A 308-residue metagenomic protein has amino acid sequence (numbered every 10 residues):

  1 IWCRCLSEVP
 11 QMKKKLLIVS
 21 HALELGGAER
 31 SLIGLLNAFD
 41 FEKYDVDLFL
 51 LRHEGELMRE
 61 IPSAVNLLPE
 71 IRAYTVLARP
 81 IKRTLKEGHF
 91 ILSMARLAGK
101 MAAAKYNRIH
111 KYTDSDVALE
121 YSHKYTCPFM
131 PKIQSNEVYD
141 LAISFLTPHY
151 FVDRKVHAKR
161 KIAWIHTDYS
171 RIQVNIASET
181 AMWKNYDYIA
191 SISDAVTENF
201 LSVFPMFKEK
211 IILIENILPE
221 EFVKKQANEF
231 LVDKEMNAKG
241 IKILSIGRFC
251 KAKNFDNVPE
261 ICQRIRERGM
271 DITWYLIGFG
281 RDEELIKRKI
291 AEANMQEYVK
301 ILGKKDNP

Functional and structural regions predicted by a protein language model:
V9-K15, K225-K242, R266-E267: Nucleotide-sugar donor-binding and catalytic loop/hinge architecture of NDP-sugar-dependent glycosyltransferases
I18-L25, K43-D116: N-terminal strand-loop element at the rim of the active site of nucleotide-sugar-dependent glycosyltransferases
V19-S20, I192, I214, S245-F249 (+2 more regions): Short hydrophobic "strand-cap" motifs at the C-terminus of beta-strands
E29-G34, I241-R264, M270, R281-K287: A conserved mid-protein helix/loop that constitutes part of the nucleotide-sugar donor-binding site
A64-L68, K287-K305: Nucleotide-activated donor-binding/catalytic signature segment of Leloir-type glycosyltransferases, i.e., the conserved
C127-V138, Y150-F151, S170-I192, V196: Membrane-proximal helix-turn-helix segments that form the acceptor-binding/catalytic region of lipid-linked
L141-Y169: Active-site proximal beta-strand in glycosyltransferases
R160-H166, S170, K184-Q226: Donor nucleotide-sugar binding/catalytic pocket of nucleotide-sugar-dependent glycosyltransferases
